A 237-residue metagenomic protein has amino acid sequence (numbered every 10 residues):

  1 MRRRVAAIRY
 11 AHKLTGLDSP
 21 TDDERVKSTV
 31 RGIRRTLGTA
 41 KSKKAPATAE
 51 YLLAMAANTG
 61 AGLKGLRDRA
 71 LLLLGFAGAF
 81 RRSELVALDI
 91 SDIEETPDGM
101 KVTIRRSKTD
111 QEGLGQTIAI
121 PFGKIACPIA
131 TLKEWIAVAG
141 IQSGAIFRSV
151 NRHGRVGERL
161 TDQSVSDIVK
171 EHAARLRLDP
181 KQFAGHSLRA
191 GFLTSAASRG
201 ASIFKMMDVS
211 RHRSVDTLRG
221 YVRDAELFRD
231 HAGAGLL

Functional and structural regions predicted by a protein language model:
M1-L237: Extended, non-catalytic subsegments within catalytic or DNA/protein-binding/adaptor domains
